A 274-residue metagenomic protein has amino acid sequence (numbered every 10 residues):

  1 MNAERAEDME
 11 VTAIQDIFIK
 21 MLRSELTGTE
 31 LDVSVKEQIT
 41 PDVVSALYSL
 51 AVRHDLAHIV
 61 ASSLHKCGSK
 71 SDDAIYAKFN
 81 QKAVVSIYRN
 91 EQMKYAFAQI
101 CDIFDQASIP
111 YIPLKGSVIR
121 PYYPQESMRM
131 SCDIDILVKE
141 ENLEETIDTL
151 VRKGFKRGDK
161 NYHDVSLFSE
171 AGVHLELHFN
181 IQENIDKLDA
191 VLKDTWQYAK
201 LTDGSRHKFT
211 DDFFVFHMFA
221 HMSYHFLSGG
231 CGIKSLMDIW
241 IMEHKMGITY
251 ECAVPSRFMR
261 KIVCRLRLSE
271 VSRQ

Functional and structural regions predicted by a protein language model:
N2-C132, V138-Q274: Conserved NTP-donor binding/palm subdomain of two-metal-ion nucleotidyltransferases/polymerases, i.e., the charged
